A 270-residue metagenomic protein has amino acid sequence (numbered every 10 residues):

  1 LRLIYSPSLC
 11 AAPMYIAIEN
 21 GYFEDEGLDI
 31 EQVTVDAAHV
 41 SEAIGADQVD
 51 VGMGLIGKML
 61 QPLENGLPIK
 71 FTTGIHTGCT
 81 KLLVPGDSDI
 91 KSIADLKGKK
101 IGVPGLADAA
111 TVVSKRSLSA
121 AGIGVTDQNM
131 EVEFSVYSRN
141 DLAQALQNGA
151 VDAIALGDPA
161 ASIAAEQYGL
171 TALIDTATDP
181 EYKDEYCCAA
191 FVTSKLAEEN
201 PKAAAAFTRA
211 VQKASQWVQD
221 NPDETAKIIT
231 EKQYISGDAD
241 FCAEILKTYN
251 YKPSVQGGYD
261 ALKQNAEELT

Functional and structural regions predicted by a protein language model:
L1-V136, A145, D152-D158, A172-T176 (+1 more regions): Short, glycine-/small- and polar/acidic-enriched structural segments that line small-molecule recognition paths
D25, T126, T178-K183, T248-Y259: Short, solvent-exposed loop/beta-turn-alpha elements that line the ligand-binding surface or hinge of extracytoplasmic
K81-L83, A189-V192, L196-A197: Short glycine- and hydrophobic/aromatic-rich loop-to-beta-strand nucleating segment in the catalytic cores
P159-A160, T178, Q233: Glycine-rich beta-alpha junction loops
A164: Short helix- or helix-capping micro-motifs that position conserved polar/aromatic residues at function-defining sites
A197-T270: Secondary-structure end/capping motifs
